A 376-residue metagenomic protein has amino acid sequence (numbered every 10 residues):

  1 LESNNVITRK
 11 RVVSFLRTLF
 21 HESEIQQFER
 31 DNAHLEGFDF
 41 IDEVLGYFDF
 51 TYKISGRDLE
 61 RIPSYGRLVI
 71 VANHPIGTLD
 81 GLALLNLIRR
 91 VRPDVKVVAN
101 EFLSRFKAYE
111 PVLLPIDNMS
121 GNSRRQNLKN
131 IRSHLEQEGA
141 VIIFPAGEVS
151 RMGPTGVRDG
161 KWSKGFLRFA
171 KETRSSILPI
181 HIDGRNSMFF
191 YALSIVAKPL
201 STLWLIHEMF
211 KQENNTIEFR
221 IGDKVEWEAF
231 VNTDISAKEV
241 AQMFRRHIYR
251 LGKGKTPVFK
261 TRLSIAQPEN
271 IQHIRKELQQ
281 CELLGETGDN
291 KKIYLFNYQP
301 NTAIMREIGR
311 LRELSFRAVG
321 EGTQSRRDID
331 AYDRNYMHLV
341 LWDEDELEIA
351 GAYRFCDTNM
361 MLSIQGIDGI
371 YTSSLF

Functional and structural regions predicted by a protein language model:
L1, D94, R125-H273: Non-catalytic C-terminal accessory region of glycerolipid acyltransferases and related lyso-lipid remodeling enzymes
L1-H74, G81-A83, R90-R92, E110-P111 (+1 more regions): Membrane-anchoring hydrophobic helices of lipid-metabolizing enzymes
R30, L45-F50, D117-N122, T155-G156: Short, flexible loop segments at the rims of nucleotide/cofactor-binding pockets, characterized by
S55, Y65, V69-V71, G77-L84 (+5 more regions): Short acidic (Asp/Glu) patches
V69-V71, L113-P115, I142-F144: Structural motif
R89, V95-R124, L128-L135: Conserved nucleotide-cofactor-binding alpha/beta core module
R262-Q299: Conserved N-terminal entry element of GNAT/NAT acetyltransferase domains
N290-F376: A conserved beta-strand-loop-helix scaffold within acyl/acetyltransferase catalytic domains
